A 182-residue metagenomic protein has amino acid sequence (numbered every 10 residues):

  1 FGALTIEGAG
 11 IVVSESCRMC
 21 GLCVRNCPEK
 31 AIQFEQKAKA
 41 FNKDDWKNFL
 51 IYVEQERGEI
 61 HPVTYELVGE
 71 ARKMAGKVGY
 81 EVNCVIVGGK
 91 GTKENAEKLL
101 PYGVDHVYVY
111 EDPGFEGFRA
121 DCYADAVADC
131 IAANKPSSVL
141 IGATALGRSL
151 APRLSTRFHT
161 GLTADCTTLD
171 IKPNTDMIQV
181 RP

Functional and structural regions predicted by a protein language model:
F1-P182: N-terminal glycine-rich FAD/FM-binding segment characteristic of electron-transfer flavoproteins
